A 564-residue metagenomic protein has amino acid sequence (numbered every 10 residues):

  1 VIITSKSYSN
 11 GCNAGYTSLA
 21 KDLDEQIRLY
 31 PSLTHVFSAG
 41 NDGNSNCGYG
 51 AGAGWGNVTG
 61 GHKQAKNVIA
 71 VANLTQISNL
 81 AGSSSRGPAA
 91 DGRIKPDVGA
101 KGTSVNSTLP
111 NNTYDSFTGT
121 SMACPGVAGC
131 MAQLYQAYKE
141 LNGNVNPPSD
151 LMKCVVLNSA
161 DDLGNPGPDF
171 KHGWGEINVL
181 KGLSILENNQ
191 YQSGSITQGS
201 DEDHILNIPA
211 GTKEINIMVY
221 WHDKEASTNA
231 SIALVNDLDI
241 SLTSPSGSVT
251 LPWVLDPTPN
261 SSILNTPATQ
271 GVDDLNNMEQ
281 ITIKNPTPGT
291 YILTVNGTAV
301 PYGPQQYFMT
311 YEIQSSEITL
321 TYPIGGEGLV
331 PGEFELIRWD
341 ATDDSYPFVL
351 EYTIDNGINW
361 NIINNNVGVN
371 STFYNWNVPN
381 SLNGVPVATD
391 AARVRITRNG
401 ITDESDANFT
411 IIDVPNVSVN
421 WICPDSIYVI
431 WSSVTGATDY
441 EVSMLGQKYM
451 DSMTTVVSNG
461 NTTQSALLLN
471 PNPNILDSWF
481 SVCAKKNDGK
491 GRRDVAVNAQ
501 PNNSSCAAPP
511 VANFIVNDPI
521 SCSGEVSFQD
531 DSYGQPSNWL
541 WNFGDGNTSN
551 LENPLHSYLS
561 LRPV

Functional and structural regions predicted by a protein language model:
V1-K66, A90-R93, S107-G126, K224: Substrate-binding/access-modulating region of protease and related hydrolase catalytic domains
G99-P166, L293: Hydrolase catalytic cores
W174-N236, S244, G303-G332, D343: Secreted peptidase-domain scaffold signal
W339, D425-A437: Conserved aromatic anchor
N377, N383, L467-N472, E552-V564: Solvent-exposed segments in extracellular or luminal domains encompassing
L468-G491: Beta-strand-rich modules
K486-A507: Extracellular fibronectin type III
N502-V564: Extracellular/lumenal mature domains of secreted and surface-exposed proteins
